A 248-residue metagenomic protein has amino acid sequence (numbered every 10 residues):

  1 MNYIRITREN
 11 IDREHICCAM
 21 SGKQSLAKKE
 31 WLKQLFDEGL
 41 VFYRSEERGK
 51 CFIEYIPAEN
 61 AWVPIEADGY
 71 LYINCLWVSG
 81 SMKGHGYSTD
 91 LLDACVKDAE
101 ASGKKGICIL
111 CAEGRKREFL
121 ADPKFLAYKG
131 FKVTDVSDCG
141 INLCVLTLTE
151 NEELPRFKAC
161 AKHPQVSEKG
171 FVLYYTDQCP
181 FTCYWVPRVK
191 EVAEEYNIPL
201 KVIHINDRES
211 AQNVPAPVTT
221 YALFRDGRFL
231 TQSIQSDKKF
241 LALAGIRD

Functional and structural regions predicted by a protein language model:
M1-R48, C160, F181, R188-V192: Short amphipathic alpha-helix that is part of the acyltransferase structural core
R44, R48-E59, Y72, W77: Conserved beta-strand in the GNAT
V78, G84-E100: Conserved acetyl-CoA-binding loop-helix of GNAT-fold acetyltransferases
K97-E118: Conserved GNAT acetyl-CoA-binding A-motif
E113-D138: Conserved active-site alpha-helix within GNAT-family acetyltransferase domains
D138-H163: C-terminal "cap" of GNAT-fold acetyltransferases
C160-E195: Local sequence-structure signature of Cys/Sec-based thiol-disulfide redox active-site neighborhoods
D226-D248: Non-catalytic, surface beta->alpha helical segment in thiol-disulfide oxidoreductase systems
